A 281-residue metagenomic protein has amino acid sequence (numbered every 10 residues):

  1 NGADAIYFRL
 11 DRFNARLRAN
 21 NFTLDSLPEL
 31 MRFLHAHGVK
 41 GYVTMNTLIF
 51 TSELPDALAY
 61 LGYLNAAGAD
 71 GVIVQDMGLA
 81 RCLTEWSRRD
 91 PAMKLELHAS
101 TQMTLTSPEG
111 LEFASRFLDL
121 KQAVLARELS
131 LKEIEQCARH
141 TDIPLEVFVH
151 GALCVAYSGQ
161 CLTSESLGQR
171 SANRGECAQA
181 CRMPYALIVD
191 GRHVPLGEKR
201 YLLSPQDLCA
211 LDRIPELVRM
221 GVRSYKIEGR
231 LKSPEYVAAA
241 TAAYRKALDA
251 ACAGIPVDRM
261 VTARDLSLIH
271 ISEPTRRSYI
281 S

Functional and structural regions predicted by a protein language model:
N1-A5: N-terminal basic/disordered segments at the start of proteins
Y7-S26, M45-T51, G229-A239: Glycine-rich, proline-tolerant flexible connector loops at the mouths of alpha/beta enzymes
R18-P28, Q75-W86, E128-T141, P234-Y236: Active-site-adjacent beta->alpha loops and helix N-cap segments on the catalytic face of soluble alpha/beta enzymes
S26-E29, F33, V39-F117: N-terminal active-site wall of soluble small-molecule enzyme domains
E96-R223, R230-L231, V237-A240, A247 (+1 more regions): Catalytic alpha/beta core domains of metabolic enzymes, predominantly
V147, A251-D265: Flexible, glycine/charged-enriched surface loops at secondary-structure junctions
I269-I280: Single conserved hydrophobic/aromatic residue that forms the stacking wall/gate of nucleotide- or nucleobase-binding
